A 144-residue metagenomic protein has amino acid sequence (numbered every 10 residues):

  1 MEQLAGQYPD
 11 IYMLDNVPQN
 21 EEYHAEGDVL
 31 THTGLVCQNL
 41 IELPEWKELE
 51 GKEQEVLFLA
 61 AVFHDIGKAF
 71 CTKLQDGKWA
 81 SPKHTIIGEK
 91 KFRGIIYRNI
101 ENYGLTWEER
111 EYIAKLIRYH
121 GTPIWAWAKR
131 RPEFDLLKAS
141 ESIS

Functional and structural regions predicted by a protein language model:
M1-Q7: Non-catalytic interface/linker regions that flank or bridge core catalytic/transmembrane domains
E2, V17, H24, G51-Q54 (+1 more regions): Short, flexible coil/linker segments at or flanking structured domains
Q3, H24-H32, L49, F58: Short, contiguous, pocket-lining structural segments that sit at or immediately flank catalytic/ligand-binding sites
P9-C37, A69-K78: Active-site flanking loop/helix segments enriched in acidic
I41-E42, W46-S144: Divalent metal-dependent catalytic cores for phosphoryl transfer on phosphate-bearing substrates
